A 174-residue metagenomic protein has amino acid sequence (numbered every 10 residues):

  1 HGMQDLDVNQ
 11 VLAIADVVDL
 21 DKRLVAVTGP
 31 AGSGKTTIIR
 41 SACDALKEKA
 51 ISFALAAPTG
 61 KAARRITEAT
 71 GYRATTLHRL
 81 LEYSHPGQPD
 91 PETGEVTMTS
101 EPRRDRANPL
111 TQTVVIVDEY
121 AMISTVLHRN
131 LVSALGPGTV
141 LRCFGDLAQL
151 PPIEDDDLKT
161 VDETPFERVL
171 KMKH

Functional and structural regions predicted by a protein language model:
H1-H174: Conserved ATP-binding/catalytic motifs of P-loop helicase motor domains
